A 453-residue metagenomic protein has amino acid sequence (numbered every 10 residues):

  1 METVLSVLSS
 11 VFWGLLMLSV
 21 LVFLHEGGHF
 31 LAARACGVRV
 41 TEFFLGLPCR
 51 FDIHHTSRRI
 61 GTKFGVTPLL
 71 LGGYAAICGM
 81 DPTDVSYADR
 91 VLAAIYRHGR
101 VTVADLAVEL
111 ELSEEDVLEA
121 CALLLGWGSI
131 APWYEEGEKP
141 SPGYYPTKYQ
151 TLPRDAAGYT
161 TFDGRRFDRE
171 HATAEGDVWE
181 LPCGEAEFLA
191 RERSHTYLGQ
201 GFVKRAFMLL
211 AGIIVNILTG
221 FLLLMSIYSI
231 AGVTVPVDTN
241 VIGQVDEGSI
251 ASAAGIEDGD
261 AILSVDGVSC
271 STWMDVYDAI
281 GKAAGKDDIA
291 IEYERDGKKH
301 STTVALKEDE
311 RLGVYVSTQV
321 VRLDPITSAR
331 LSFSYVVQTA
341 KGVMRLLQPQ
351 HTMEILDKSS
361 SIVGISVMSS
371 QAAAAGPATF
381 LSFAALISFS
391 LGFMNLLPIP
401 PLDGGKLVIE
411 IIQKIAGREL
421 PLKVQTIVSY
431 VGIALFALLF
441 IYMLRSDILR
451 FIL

Functional and structural regions predicted by a protein language model:
E2-L5, A174-F207, A231, V235-D246 (+3 more regions): Functional transmembrane alpha-helices
S6, S10-S86, D116, A120-A190 (+2 more regions): Small-residue-rich helix-interface/hinge motifs
F12-L24, F30-F51, I60, V178-Q244 (+2 more regions): Internal alpha-helical transmembrane segments
H25-G28, V66, A251, G259-I262 (+8 more regions): Terminal peptide-recognition signature
I60, L71, D258-A261, G285: Short, flexible surface segments
D84-L112: Short amphipathic alpha-helical interface segments
V103, E109-L110, A120, A251-M274: Conserved PDZ fold ligand-binding element
L209-G220, S382-L396, L402: Pore domain of cation channels
